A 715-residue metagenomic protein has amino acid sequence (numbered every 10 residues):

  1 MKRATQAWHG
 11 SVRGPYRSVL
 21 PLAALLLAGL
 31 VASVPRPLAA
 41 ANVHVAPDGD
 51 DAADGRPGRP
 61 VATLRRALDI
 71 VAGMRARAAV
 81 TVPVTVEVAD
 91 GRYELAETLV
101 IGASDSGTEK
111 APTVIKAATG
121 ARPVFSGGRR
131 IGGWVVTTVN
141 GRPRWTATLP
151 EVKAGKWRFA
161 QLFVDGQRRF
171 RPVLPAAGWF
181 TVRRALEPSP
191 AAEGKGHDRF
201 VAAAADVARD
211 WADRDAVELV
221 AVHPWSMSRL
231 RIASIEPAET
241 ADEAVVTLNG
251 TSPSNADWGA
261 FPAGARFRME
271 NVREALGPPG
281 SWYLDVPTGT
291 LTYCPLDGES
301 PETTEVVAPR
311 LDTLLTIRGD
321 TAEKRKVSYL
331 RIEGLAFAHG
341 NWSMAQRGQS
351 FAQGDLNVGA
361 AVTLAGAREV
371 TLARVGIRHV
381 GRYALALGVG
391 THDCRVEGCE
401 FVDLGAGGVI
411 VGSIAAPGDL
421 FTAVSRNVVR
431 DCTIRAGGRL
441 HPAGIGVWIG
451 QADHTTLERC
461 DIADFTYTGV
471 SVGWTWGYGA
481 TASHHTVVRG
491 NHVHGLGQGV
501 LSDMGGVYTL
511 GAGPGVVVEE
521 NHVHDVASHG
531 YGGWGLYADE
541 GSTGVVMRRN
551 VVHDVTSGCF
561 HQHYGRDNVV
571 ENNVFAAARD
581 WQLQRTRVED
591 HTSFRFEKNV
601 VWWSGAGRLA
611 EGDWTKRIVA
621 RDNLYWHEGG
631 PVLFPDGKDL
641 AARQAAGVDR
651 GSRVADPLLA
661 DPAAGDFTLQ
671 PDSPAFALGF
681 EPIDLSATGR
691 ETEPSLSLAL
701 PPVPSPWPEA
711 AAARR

Functional and structural regions predicted by a protein language model:
M1-R17: N-terminal secretory signal peptides that target proteins for export/translocation
S18-S33: Bacterial N-terminal signal peptides
A41, V82-V84, G91, E97 (+22 more regions): The right-handed parallel beta-helix/beta-solenoid scaffold, focusing on the short coil/turn and N-cap positions
H44-G376, P417-G418, A645-D656, A663-R714: Extracellular polysaccharide-degrading/modifying enzymes targeting complex plant/algal/animal polysaccharides
E87, E94, V100, V114-K116 (+24 more regions): Extracellular beta-strand solenoid repeats
A96-S104, K110, V114, G544-A664: Predominantly extracellular beta-rich ligand-binding scaffolds that present long acidic/polar faces for carbohydrate
E97-T98, N341-R347, G381-L387, G405-V411 (+10 more regions): Short glycine/acidic-rich loop motifs that flank beta-strands on beta-rich extracellular proteins
S328-H339, R368-H379, T391-A406, D419-G438 (+7 more regions): Right-handed parallel beta-helix
